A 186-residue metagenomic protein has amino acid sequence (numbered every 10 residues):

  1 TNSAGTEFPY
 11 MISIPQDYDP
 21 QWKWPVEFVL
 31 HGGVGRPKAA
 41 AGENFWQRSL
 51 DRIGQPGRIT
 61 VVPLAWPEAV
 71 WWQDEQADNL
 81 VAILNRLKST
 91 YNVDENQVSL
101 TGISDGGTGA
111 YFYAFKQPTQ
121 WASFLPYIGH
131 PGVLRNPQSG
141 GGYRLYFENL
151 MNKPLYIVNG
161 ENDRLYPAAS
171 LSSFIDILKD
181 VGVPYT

Functional and structural regions predicted by a protein language model:
T1-W24: A domain-start/cap signature at the N-terminus of enzymes
Q16-W22, A69-D105, F115-W121: Gly/Ser-rich "nucleophile elbow"/oxyanion-hole loop immediately N-terminal to the catalytic nucleophile in hydrolases
W22-V26, Q55-T60, D94-V98, P118-F124 (+2 more regions): Loop/turn elements at helix/coil->beta-strand transitions in domains of secreted/extracellular proteins
W22-W24, P37-E43, W71-E75, Y111-Y113 (+2 more regions): Short, solvent-exposed loop/turn and secondary-structure capping segments
W24-T90: Active-site machinery of serine-nucleophile hydrolases
G32-R36, W66-V70, D105-G107, H130-V133 (+1 more regions): Solvent-exposed loop/turn segments at secondary-structure junctions within structured extracellular/periplasmic domains
N96-N149: Primarily recognizes the serine-hydrolase "nucleophile elbow" in alpha/beta-hydrolase and SGNH/GDSL folds
G129-T186: The feature captures the conserved acid-bearing segment of alpha/beta-hydrolase catalytic domains
